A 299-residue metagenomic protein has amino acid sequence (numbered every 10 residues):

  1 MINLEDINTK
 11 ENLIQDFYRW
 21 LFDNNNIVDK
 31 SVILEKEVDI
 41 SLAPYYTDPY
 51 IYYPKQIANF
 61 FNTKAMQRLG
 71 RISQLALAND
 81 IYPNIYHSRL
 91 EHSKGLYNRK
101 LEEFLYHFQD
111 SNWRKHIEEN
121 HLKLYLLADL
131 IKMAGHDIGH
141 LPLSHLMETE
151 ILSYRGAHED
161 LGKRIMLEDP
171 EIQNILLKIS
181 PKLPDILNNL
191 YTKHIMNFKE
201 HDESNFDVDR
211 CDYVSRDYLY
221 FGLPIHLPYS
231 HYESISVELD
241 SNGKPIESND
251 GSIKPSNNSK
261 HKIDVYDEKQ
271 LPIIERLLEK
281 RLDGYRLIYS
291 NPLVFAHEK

Functional and structural regions predicted by a protein language model:
I2-I131, G139-K299: Sequence-structural signature of the catalytic-core scaffold of metal-dependent phosphohydrolases that act on
G135: Aromatic-lined, polymer-binding surfaces characteristic of secreted/periplasmic polysaccharide-degrading enzymes
